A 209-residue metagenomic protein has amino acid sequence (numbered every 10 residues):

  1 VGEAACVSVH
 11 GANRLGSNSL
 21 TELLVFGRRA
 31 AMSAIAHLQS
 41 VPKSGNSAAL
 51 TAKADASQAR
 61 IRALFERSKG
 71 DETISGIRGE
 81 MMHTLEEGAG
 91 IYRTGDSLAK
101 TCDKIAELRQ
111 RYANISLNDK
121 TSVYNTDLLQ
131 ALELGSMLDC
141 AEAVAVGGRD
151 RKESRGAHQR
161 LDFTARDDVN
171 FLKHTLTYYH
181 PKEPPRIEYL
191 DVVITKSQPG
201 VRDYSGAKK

Functional and structural regions predicted by a protein language model:
V1: Generic enzyme active-site microenvironment
A4-K209: Glycine- and aromatic-enriched mobile tails/lids
